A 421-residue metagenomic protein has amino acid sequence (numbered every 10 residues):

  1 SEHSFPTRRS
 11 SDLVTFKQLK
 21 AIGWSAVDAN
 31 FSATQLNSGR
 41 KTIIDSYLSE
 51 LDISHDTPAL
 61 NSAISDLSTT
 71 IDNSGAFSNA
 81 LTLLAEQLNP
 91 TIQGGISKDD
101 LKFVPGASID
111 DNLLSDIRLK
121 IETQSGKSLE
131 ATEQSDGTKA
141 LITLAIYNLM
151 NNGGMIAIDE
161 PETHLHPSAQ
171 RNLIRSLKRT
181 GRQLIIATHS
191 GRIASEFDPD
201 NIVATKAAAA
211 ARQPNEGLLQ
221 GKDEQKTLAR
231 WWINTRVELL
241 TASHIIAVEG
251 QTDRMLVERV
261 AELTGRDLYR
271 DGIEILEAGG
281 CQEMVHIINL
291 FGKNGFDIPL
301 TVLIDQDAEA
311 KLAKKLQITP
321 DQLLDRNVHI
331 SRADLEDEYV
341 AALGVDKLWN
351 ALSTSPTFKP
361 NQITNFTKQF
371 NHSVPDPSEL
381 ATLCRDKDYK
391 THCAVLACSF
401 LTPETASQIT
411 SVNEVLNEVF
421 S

Functional and structural regions predicted by a protein language model:
H3-S10: Short, small-residue-biased leader/transition segments that mark boundaries at the very start of proteins
V14-Q87, V340-F358: Coupling/switch segment of ABC-type P-loop NTPase heads
S25, I156-I158, I246: Hydrophobic positions in the central parallel beta-sheet of the AAA+
L51-K139, I146, M150, M155: Extended helical coiled-coil dimerization/tether regions that scaffold and oligomerize large DNA-maintenance assemblies
L113, L119-E238: Switch/communication elements of ASCE P-loop NTPase nucleotide-binding domains
R179, G191-T301: RecA-like P-loop NTPase motor core
D305-R385: Activity-critical C-terminal alpha-helical subdomain
P356-S421: Charge-biased C-terminal accessory regions appended to nucleic-acid-, cytoskeletal NTPase
